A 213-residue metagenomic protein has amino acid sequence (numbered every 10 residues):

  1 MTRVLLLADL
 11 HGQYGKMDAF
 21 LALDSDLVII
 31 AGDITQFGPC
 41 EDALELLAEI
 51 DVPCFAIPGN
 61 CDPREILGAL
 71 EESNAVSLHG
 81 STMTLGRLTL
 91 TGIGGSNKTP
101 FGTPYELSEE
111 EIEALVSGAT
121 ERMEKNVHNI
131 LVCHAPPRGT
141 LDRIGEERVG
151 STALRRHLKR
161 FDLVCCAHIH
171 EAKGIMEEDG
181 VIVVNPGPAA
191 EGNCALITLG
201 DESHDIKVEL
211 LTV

Functional and structural regions predicted by a protein language model:
M1-E49, R64-E65, K125: N-terminal active-site segment of His-dependent metallophosphoesterases
M1-L5, M83-G92, H128-I130, M176-V183 (+1 more regions): Beta-strand-turn-beta hairpins that frame and shape the catalytic cleft of phosphate-ester-processing enzymes
L6-A8, V28-D33, C54-N60, S77-H79 (+3 more regions): Active-site neighborhood of phospho(di)ester-bond hydrolases with catalytic His/Asp-centered motifs
H11-K16, T35-E41, N60-L67, N97-F101 (+3 more regions): Active-site environment of divalent metal-dependent phosphoester hydrolases
G12, D62-A153: Conserved catalytic scaffold of divalent metal-dependent phosphoesterases
G15-D18, E41, L47-A48, N74 (+5 more regions): Catalytic phosphate/metal-binding cores of nucleic-acid and nucleotide-processing enzymes, i.e., regions that mediate
F20-A22, I66-E72, G86, G174-D179: Short loop/helix-cap segments at secondary-structure boundaries that form the rim of catalytic
E49, F55, R143-E202: Conserved beta-sheet core of the metallophosphoesterase superfamily
